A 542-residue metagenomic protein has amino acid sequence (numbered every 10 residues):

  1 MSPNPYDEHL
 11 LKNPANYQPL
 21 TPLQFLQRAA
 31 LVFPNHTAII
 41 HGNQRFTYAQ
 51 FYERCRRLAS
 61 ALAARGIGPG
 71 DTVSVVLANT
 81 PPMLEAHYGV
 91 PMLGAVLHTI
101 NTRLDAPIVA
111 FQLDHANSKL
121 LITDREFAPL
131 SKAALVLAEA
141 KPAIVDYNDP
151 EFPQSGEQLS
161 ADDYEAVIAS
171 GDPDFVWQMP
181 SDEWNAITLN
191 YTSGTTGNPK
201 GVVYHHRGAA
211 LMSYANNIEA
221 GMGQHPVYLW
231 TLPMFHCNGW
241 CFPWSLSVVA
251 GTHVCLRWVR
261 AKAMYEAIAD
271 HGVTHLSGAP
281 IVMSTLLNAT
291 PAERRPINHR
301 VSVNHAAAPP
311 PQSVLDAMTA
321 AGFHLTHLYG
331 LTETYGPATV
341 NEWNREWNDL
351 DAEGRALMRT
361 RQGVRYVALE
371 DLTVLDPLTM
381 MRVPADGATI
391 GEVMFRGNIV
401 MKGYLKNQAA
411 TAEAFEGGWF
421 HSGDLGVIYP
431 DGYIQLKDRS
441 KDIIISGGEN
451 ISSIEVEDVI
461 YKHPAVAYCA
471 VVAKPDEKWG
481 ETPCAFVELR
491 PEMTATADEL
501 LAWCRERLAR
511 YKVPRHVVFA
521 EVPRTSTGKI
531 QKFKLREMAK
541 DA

Functional and structural regions predicted by a protein language model:
Y17-Q18, L23-Q27, N35-T80, L84-Y88 (+2 more regions): Conserved AMP-binding/adenylate-forming core of the ANL superfamily
P34, V145-D146, E157-E165, A169-Y191 (+2 more regions): Conserved pre-ATP/AMP-binding loop-to-beta segment of ANL
Y52-S60, A169-D174, T188, V202-G223 (+2 more regions): Conserved structural elements of the adenylate-forming
A64-R65, M92-A169, P491-M493: Structural core segment of the AMP-binding/adenylate-forming
A78, T123-K132, L232, V259-A263 (+3 more regions): Adenylate-forming
L104, F111, L121-R125, L276 (+6 more regions): AMP-binding/adenylate-forming catalytic core of the ANL superfamily
A210-V227, F235-H275, A289-T290: Conserved AMP-binding/adenylation subdomain of ANL enzymes
A269, V301-V303, P310-L328, T332-I434 (+4 more regions): Conserved AMP-binding/adenylate-forming
